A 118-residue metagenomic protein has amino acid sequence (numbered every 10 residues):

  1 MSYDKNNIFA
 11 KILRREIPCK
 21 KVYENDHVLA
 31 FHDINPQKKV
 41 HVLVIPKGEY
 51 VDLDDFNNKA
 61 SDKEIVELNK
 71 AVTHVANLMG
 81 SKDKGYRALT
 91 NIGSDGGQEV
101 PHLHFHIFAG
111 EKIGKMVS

Functional and structural regions predicted by a protein language model:
M1-S118: HIT superfamily nucleotide-processing domains
